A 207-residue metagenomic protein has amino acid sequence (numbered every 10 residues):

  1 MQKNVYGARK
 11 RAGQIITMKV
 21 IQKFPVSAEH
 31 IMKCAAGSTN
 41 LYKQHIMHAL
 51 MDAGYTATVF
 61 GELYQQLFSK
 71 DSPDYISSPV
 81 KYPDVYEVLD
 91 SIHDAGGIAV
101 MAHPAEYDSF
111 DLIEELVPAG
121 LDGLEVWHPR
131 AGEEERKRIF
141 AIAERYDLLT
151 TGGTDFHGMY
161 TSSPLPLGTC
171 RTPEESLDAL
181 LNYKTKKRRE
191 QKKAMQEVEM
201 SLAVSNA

Functional and structural regions predicted by a protein language model:
Q2-V5, V80-M101, A105-A207: Charged catalytic cores and adjacent phosphate/nucleic-acid-binding surfaces used for phosphate/nucleic-acid chemistry
K3-Q14, G37-N40, Y82: Short, amphipathic alpha-helical segments
G7-C34: Conserved phosphoryl-transfer catalytic core
K23, A53, W127: Change "in soluble alpha/beta enzymes" to "in soluble alpha/beta proteins
K23-S27, T56, L149: Short coil/loop linkers at secondary-structure junctions
A36-I98: Conserved acidic, metal-coordinating active-site core of Asp-based, Mg2+-dependent phosphoryl-transfer enzymes
